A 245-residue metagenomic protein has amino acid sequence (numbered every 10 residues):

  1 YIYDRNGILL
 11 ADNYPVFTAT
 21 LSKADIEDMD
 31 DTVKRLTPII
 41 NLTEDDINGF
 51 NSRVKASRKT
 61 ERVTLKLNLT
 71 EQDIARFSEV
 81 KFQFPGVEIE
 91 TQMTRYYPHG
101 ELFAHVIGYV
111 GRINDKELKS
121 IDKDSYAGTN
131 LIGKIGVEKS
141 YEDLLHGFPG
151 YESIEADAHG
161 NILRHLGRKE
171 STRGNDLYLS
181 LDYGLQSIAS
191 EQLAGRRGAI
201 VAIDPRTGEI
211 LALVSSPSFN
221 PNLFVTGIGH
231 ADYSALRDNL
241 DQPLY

Functional and structural regions predicted by a protein language model:
Y1-Y245: Periplasmic/cell-envelope proteins involved in peptidoglycan metabolism and beta-lactam response
